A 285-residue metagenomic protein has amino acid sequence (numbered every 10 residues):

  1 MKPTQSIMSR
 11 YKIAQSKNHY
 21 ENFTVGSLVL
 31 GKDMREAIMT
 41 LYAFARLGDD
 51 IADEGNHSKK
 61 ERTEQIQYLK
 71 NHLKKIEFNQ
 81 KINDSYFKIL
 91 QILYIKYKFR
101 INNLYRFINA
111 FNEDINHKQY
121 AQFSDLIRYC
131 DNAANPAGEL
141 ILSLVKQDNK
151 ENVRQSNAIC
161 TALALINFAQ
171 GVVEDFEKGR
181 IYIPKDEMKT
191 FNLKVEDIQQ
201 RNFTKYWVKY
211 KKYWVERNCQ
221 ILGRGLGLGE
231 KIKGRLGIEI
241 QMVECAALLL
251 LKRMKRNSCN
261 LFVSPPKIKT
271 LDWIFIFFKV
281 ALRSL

Functional and structural regions predicted by a protein language model:
M1-A164, A169-L285: Catalytic cores of Mg2+-dependent Asp-rich isoprenoid enzymes
